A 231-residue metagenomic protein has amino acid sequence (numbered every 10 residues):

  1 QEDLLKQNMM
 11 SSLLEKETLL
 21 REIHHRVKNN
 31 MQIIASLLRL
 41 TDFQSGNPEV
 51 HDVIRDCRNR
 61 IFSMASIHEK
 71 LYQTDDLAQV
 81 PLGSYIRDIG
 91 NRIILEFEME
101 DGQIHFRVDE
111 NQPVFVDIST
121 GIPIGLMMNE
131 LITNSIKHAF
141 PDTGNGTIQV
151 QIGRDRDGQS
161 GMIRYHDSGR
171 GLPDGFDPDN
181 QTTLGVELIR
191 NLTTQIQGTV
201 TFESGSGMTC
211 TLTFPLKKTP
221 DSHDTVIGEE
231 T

Functional and structural regions predicted by a protein language model:
Q1-L13, E17-L20, H24, M31 (+3 more regions): Amphipathic, heptad-repeat alpha-helical coiled-coil "signal-transmission/dimerization" linkers that couple sensory
N8-L20, H24, G46, L77-V80 (+2 more regions): Conserved short strand/loop->alpha-helix "switch" segment adjacent to the catalytic nucleotide/phosphoryl-transfer site
L38-D52, D75-D76: Short acidic helix/loop segment immediately C-terminal to the autophosphorylated histidine in two-component histidine
R55-F62, S66, Q79-E96, Q151-G153: Short beta-to-alpha transition helix within the HATPase_c
N145-G158: Short beta-strand/loop element within the Bergerat-fold HATPase_c
Q151, R164-H166, M208-K218: Short C-terminal beta-strand
G158-V186: Glycine-rich/acidic phosphate-handling loop/turn and adjacent ATP-lid/helix of nucleotide-binding kinase/ATPase domains
G175-E203, E229-T231: ATP phosphate-binding glycine-rich loop and adjacent ATP-lid/helix-beta elements within ATP-binding kinase/ATPase
